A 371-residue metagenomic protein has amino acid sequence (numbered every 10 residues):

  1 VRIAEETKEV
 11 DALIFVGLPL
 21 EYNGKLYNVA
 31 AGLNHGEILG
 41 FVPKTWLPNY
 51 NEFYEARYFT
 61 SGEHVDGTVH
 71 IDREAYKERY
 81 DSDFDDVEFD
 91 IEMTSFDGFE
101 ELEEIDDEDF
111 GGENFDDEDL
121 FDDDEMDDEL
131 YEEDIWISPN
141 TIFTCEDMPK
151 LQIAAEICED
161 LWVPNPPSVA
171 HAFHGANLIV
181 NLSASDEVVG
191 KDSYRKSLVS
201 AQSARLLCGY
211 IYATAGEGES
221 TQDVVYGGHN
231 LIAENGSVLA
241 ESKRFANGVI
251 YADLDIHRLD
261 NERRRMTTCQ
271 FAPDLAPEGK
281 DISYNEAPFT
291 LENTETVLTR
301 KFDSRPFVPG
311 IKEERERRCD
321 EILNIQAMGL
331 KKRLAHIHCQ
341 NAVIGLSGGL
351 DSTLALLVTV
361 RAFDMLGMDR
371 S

Functional and structural regions predicted by a protein language model:
V1-E103, D117, D122-G345, A355-R370: Enzyme catalytic cores with a strong preference for nitrogen-chemistry domains
G98, G111-G112: Residue-identity detector for glycine
G349: Conserved G/P- and acidic residue-centered "switch" motifs that form tight phosphate/ATP-binding loops in soluble
S352: Catalytic nucleophile loop
